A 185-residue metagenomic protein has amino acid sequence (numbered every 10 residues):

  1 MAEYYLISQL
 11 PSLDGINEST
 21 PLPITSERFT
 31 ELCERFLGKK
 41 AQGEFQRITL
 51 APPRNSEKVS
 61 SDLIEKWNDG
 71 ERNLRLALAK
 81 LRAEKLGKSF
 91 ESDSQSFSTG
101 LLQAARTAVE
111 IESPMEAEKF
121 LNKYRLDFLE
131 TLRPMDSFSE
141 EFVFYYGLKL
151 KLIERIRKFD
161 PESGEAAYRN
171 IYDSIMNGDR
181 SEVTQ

Functional and structural regions predicted by a protein language model:
M1-Q185: Extended alpha-helical surfaces
